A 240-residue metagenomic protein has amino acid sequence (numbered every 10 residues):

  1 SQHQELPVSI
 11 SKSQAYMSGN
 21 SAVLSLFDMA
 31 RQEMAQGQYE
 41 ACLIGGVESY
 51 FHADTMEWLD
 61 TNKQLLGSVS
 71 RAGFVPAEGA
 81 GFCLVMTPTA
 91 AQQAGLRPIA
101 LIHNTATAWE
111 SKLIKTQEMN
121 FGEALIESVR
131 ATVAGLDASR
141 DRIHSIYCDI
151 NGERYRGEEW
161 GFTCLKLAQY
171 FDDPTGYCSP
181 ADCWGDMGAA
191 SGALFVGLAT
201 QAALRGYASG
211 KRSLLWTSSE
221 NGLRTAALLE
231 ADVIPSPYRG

Functional and structural regions predicted by a protein language model:
S1-M29, A53-P76, Q93-A94, F162-F195 (+1 more regions): Conserved catalytic cysteine-centered active-site region of acyl-thioester-dependent Claisen-condensing enzymes
E5-I10, A35-C42, A91-A100, R130-H144 (+3 more regions): Structural signature of cysteine-dependent C-C bond-forming condensing enzymes
N20-S21, V47-F51, A106-E110, I150-N151 (+2 more regions): Acidic, glycine-rich active-site loops and adjacent beta-strand->loop/helix elements that engage anionic groups
L43-G45, C83-V85, Y147, L214: Structural motif
A53-M56, G157-E158, T225: Short glycine-/acidic-enriched loop or helix-start segments at secondary-structure transitions that form or flank
D60-A138, H144, N221, E230-G240: Condensing-enzyme catalytic core mediating Claisen C-C bond formation in acyl metabolism
I114-E118, N151-K166, M187-S191, A227: Short glycine/threonine-rich loop-to-helix capping motif typified by GTGT followed within a few residues by an Asp-Pro
